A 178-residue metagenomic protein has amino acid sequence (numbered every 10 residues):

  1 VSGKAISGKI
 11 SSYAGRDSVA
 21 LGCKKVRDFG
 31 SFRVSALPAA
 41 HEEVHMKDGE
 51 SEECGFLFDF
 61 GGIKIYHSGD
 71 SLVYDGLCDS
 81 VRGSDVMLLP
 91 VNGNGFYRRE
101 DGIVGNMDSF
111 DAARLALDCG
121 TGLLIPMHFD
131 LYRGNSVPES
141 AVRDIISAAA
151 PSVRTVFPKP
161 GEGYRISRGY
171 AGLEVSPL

Functional and structural regions predicted by a protein language model:
V1, I65-H67, L88, I125: Structural motif
S2-K9, G22-K25: Short, polar loop motifs at secondary-structure junctions
A5-S12, G134-N135, R165: Short, charged/polar "capping" segments at the starts of alpha-helices and the immediately preceding loops
G8, L72-P160: Cap/insert and terminal regions of metallo-dependent hydrolase folds
K9-Y13, F29-F32, H45-K47, Y97-D101: Short, charged, surface-exposed secondary-structure boundary motifs
A14-D17, G30-F32, A150-R154: A short helix-to-beta-strand connector/capping loop
A20-R82, P160-L178: Core dinuclear metal-dependent hydrolase active-site scaffold
